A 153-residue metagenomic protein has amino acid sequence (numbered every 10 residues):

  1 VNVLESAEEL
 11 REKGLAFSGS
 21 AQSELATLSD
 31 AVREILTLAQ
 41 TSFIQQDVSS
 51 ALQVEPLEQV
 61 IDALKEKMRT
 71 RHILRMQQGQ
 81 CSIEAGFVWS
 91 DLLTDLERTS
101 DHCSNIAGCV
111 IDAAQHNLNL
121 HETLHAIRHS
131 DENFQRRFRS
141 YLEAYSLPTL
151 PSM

Functional and structural regions predicted by a protein language model:
V1-M153: Cytosolic, long alpha-helical scaffolding segments
